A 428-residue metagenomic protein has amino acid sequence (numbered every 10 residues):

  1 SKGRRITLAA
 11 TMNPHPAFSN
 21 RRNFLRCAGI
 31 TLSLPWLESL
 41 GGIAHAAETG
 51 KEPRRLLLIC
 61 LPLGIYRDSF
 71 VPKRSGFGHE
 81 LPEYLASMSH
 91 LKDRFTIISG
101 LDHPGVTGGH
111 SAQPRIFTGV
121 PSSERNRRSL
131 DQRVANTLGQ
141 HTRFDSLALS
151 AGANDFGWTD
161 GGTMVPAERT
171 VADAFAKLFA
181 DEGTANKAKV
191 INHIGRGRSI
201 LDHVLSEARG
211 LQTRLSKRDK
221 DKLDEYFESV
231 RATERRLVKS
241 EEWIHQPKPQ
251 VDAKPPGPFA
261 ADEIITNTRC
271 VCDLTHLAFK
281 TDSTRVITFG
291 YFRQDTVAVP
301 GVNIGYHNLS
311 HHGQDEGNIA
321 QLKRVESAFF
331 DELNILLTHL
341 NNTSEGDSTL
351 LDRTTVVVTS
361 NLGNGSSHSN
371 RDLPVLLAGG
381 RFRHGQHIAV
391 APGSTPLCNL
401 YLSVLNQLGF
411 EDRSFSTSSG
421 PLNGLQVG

Functional and structural regions predicted by a protein language model:
K2-I6: Extreme N-terminal basic, low-complexity initiation segments that serve as generic localization/processing leaders
L8-G428: Ligand-binding pockets and gating/stacking loops
